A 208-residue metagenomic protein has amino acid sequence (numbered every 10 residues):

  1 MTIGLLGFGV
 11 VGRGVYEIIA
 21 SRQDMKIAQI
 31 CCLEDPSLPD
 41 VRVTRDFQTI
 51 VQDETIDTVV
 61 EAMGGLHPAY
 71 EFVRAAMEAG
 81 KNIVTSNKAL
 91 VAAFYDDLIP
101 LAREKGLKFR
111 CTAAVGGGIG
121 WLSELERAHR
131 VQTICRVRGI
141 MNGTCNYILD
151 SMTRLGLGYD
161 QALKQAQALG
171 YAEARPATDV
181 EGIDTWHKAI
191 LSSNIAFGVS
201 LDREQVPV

Functional and structural regions predicted by a protein language model:
T2-E17: Glycine-rich adenosine-cofactor-binding loop
S21-P39: NAD(P)-binding Rossmann-fold cofactor-contacting core
V43-T44, E61, V84-S86, F109-A113 (+1 more regions): General beta-strand structural signal in soluble alpha/beta enzymes
R45-S86: Rossmann-fold NAD(P) dinucleotide-binding segment
Y70-A75, A79, S86-R127: Rossmann-fold NAD(P)-binding glycine/threonine-rich loop
I119-I134, C145-D160, H187-L201: Oxidoreductase and adenylate-handling cofactor-binding alpha/beta cores
I134-C145, P207: NAD(P)-dependent dehydrogenases' Rossmann-like dinucleotide-binding region
Q161-V208: Substrate-binding/catalytic subdomain of NAD(P)-dependent oxidoreductase enzymes
